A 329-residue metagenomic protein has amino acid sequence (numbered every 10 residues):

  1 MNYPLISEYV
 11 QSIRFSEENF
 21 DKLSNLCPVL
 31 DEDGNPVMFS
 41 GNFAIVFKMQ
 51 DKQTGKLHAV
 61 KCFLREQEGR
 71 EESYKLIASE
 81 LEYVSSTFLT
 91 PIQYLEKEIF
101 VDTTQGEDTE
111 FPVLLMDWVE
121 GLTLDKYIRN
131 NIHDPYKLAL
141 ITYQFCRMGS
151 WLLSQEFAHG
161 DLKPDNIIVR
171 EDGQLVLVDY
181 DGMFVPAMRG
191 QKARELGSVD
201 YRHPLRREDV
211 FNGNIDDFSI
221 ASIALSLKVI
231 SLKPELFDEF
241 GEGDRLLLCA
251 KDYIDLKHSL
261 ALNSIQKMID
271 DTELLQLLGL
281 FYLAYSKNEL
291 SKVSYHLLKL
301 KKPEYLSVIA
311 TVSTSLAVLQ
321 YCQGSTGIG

Functional and structural regions predicted by a protein language model:
M1-V37: Juxta-kinase regulatory segment immediately upstream of eukaryotic protein kinase catalytic domains
P36, I45-T90: ATP-binding glycine-rich loop module of kinase domains
P91-H133: Conserved structural core of kinase catalytic domains
L153-P164, V169: Catalytic-loop of the protein kinase fold
D179-M183: Activation of the activation-loop gatekeeper triad in protein kinase-fold domains
Q191-L205: Conserved activation segment of eukaryotic-like protein kinases, specifically the C-terminal portion of the activation
V229-L319: Helical subdomain adjoining the active site within ATP-dependent kinase catalytic cores
